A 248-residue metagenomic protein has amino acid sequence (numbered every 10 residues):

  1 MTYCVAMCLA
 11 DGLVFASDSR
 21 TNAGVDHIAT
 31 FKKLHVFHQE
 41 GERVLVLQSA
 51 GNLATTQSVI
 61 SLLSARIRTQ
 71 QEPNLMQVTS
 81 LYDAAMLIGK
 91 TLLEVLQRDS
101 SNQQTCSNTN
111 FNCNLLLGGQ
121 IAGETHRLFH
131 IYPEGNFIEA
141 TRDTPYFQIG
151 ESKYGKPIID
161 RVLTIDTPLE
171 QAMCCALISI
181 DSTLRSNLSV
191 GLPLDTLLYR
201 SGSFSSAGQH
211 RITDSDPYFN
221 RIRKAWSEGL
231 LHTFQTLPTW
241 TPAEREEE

Functional and structural regions predicted by a protein language model:
M1-C4, D11-G12, R43-L45, N112-L115 (+2 more regions): Short, surface-exposed beta-edge/turn micro-motifs
C4-N102, I149-T167, P217, R221-E247: Conserved short S/T/G-enriched processing/targeting/catalytic segments and their helical context
A84, T91, V95-R98, T105-Q120 (+1 more regions): A two-mode feature
